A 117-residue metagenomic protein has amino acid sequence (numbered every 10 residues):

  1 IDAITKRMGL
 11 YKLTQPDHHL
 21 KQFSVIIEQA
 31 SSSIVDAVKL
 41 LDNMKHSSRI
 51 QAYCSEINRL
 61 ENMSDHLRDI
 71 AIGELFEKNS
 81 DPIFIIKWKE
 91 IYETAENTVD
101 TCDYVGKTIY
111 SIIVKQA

Functional and structural regions predicted by a protein language model:
I1-A117: Cytosolic, long alpha-helical scaffolding segments
